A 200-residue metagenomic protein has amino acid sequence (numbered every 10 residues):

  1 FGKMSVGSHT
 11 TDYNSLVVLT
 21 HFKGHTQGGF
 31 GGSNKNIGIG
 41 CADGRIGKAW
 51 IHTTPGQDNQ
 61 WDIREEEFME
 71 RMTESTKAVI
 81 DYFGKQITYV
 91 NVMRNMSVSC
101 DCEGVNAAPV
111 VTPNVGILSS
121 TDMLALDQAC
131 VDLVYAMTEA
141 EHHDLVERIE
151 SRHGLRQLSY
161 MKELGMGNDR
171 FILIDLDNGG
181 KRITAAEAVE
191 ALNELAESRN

Functional and structural regions predicted by a protein language model:
F1-N200: Extended, low-polarity segments enriched in aliphatic/aromatic residues
